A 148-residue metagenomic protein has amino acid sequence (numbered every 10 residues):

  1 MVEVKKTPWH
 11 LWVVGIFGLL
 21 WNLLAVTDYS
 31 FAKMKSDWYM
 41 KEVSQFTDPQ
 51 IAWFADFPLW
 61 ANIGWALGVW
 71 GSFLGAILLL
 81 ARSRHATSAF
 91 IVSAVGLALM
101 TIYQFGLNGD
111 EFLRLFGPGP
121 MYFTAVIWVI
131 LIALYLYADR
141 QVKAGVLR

Functional and structural regions predicted by a protein language model:
M1-R148: Topology signature of small-to-medium multi-pass alpha-helical membrane proteins
